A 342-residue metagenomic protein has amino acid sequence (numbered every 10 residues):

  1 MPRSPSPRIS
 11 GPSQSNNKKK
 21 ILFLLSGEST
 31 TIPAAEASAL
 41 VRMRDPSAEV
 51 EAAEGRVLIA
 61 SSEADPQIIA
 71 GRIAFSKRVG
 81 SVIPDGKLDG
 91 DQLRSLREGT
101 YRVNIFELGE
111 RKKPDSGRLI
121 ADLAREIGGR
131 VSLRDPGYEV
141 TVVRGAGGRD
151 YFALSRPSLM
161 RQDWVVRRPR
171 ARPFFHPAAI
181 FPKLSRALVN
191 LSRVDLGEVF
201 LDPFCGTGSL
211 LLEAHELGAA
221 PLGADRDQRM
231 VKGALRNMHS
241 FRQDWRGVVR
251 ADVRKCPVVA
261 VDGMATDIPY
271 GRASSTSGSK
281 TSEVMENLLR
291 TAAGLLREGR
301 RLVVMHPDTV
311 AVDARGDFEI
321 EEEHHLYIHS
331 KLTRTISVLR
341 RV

Functional and structural regions predicted by a protein language model:
R3-D85, G109, K113-L119, E126 (+1 more regions): Class I S-adenosyl-L-methionine-dependent methyltransferase catalytic core
G80-R97: An N-terminal amphipathic alpha-helical segment
E98-T100, G197: Phosphate-coordination loops involved in phosphoryl transfer and adenosine-cofactor binding
T100-F106: Basic, glycine-rich polyanion-binding accessory segments appended to enzymes
